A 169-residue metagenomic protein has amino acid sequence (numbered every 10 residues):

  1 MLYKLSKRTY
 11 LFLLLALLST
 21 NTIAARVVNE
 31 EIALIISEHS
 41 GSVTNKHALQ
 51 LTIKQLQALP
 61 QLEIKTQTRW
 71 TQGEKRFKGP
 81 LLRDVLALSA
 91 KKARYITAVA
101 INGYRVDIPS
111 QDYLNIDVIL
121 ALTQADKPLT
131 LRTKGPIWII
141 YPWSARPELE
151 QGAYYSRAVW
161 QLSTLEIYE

Functional and structural regions predicted by a protein language model:
L2-L11: Bacterial N-terminal signal peptides that target proteins for export
S19-T22: N-terminal signal peptide c-region/cleavage motif recognized by signal peptidases
A25-P80, D84-E169: N-terminal intrinsically disordered, low-complexity segments enriched in P/E/S/T
